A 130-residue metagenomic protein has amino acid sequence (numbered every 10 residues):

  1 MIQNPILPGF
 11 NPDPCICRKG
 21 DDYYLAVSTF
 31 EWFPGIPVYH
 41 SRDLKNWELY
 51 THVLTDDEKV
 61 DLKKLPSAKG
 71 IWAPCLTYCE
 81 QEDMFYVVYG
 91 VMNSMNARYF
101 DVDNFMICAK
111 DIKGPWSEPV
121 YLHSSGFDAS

Functional and structural regions predicted by a protein language model:
M1-S130: Carbohydrate-active catalytic/glycan-binding domains of CAZyme proteins, especially the secreted or lumenal ectodomains
